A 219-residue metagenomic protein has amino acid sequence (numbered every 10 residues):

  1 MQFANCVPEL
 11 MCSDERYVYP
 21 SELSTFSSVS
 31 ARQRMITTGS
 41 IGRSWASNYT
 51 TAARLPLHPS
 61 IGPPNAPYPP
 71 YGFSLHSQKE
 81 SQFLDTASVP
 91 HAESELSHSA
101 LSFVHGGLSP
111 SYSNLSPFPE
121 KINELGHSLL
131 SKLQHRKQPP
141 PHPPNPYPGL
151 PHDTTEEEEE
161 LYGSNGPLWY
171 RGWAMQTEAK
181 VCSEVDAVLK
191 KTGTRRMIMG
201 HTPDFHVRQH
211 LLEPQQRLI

Functional and structural regions predicted by a protein language model:
M1-I219: Feature recognizes metal-dependent phosphohydrolase scaffolds
